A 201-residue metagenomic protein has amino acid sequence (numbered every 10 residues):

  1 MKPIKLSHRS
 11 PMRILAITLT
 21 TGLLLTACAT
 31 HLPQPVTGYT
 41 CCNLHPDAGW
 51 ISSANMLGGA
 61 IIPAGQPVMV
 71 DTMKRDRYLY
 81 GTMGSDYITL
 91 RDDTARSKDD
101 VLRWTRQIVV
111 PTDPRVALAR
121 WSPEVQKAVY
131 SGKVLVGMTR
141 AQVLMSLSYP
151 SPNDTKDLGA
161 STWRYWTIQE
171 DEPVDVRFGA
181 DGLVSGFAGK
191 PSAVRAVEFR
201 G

Functional and structural regions predicted by a protein language model:
M1-K2, S192: Short regulatory "switch" loops immediately downstream of catalytic or recognition motifs within protein catalytic
P3-A16: Bacterial N-terminal signal peptides that target proteins for export
L25-A27: C-terminal motif of bacterial Sec signal peptides marking the signal peptidase cleavage site
A29-G201: Residues within mature, well-folded domains
